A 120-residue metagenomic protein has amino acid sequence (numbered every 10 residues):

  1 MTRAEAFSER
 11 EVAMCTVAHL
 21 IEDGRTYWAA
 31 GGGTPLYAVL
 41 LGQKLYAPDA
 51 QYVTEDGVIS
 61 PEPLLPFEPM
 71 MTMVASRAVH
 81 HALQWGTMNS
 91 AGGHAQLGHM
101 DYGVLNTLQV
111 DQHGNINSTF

Functional and structural regions predicted by a protein language model:
M1-F120: Conserved alpha/beta enzyme-core scaffold
